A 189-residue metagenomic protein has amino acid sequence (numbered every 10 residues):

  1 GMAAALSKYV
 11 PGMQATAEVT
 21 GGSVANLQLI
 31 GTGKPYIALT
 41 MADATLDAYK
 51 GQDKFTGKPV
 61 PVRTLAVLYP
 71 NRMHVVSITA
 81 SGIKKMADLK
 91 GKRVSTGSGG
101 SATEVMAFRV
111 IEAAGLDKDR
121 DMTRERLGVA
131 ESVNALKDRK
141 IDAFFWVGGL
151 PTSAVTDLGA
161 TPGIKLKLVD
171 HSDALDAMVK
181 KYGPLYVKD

Functional and structural regions predicted by a protein language model:
G1-Y9, M13-T16, N71-D138: Bilobed "Venus flytrap"/periplasmic-binding protein-like clamshell domains and structurally analogous long
P11-M13, K34-I37, V60-P61, G91-K92 (+2 more regions): Loop/turn elements at helix/coil->beta-strand transitions in domains of secreted/extracellular proteins
T16-G57, V75, I83, A130-A135 (+1 more regions): Pocket-flanking alpha-helical
V19, T64-V67, T96, R126 (+1 more regions): Structural signal for conserved beta-strand scaffold positions within catalytic alpha/beta enzyme cores
G21, S98, F145: Conserved residues at beta->alpha junctions
G22-V24, Y69, S101, E131 (+1 more regions): Residue-level detector of flexible, active-site-proximal loop/helix-junction positions within diverse enzyme catalytic
A42, D53, K118-D189: Pocket-lining segment of extracytoplasmic ligand-binding domains
T56-L68: A structural signal for short loop-to-beta-strand junctions that line the ligand-binding cleft of periplasmic/secreted
